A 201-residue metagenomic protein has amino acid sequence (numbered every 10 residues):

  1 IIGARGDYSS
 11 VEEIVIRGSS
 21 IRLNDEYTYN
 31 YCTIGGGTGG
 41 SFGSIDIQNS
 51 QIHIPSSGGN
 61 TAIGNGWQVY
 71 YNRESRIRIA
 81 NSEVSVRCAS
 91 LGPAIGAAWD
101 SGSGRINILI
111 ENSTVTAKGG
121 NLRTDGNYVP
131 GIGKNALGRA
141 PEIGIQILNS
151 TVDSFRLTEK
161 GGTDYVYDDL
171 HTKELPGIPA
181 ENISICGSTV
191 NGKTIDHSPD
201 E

Functional and structural regions predicted by a protein language model:
I1-C88, G92-R156, K160-D200: Surface-exposed loop/turn motifs in large extracellular/passenger domains
